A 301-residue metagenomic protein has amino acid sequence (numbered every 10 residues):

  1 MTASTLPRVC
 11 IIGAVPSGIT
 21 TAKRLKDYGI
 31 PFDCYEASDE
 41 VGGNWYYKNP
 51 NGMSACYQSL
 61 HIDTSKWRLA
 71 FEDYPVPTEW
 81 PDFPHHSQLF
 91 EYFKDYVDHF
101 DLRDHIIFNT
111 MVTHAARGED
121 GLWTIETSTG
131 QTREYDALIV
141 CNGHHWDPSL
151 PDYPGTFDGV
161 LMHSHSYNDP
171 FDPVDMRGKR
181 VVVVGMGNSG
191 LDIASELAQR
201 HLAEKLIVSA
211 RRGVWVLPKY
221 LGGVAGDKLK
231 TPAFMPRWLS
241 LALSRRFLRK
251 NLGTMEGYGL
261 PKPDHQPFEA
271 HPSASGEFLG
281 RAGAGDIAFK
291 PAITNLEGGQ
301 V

Functional and structural regions predicted by a protein language model:
A3-S59, P75-N188, D192-V214, K219-Y220 (+1 more regions): Flavin (primarily FAD) cofactor-binding/catalytic cores of flavoenzymes
D63-K66: Glycine-rich phosphate-binding loop and adjacent beta-alpha segment of Rossmann(oid) nucleotide-cofactor-binding
R68-P75: Short, basic/glycine-rich phosphate-binding loops at helix/coil junctions that contact nucleotide phosphates
G222-G226: Short secondary-structure boundary/capping segments
T231: HHCC-type zinc-binding knuckle of retroelement integrases
